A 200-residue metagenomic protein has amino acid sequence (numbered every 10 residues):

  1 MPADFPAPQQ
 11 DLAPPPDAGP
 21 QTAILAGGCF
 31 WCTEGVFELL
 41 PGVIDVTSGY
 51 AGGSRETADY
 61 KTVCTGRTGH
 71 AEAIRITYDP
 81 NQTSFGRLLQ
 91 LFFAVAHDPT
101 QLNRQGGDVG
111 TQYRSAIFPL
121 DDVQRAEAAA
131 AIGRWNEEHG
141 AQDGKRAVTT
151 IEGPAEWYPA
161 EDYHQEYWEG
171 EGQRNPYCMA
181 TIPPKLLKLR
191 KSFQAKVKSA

Functional and structural regions predicted by a protein language model:
M1-A200: Flexible coil/turn and secondary-structure edge motifs
